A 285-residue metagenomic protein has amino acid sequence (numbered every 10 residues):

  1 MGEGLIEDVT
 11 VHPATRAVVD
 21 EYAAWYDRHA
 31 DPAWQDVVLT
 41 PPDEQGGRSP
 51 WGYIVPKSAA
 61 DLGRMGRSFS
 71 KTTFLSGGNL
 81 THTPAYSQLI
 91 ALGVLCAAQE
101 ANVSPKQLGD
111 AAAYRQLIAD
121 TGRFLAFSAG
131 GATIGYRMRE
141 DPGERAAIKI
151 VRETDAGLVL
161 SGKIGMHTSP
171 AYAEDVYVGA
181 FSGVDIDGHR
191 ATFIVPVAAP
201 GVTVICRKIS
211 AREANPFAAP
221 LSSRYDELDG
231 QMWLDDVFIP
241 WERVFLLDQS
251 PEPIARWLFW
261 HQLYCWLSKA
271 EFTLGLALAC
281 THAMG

Functional and structural regions predicted by a protein language model:
M1-T40: Acidic/polar, glycine-rich intrinsically disordered N-terminal extensions of enzymes
E3, L160-G162, L234: Buried hydrophobic positions in well-ordered alpha/beta secondary-structure cores of metabolic enzymes
D8-T10, G135-M138, S161, H167-P170 (+3 more regions): Short helix/loop capping segments that flank catalytic or ligand/cofactor-binding pockets
D27-L125: Internal helix-loop-helix
V94-V159, K163-P170, D175: Glycine-rich, mobile lid/loop segments that gate access to catalytic sites or pores
R123-L125, A156, E174-V176, H189-F193 (+1 more regions): Structural beta-strand/beta-sheet cores of well-ordered domains, especially the beta-sheet scaffolds that support
H167-A214: A short core secondary-structure module
P216-G285: Glycine-rich beta->alpha junctions and the first turn(s) of the following alpha-helix
